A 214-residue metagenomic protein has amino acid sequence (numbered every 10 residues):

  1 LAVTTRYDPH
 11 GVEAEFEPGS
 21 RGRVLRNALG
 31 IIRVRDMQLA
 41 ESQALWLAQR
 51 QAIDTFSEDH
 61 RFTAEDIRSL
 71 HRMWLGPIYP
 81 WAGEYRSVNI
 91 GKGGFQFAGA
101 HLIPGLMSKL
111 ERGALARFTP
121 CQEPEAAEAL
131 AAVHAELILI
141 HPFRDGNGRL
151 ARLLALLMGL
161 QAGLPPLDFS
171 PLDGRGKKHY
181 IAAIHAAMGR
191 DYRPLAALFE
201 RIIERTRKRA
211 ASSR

Functional and structural regions predicted by a protein language model:
L1-R214: FIC/Doc superfamily catalytic core
